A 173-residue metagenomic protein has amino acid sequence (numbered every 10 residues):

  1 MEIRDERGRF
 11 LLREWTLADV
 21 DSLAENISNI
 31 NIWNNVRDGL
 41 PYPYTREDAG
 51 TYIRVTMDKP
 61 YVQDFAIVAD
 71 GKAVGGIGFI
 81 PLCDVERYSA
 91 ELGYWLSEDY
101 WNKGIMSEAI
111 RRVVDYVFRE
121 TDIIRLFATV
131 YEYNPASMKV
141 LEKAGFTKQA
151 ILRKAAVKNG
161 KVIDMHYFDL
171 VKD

Functional and structural regions predicted by a protein language model:
M1-N31, D64, V68-D173: Acyl-donor (CoA/ACP) binding surface of acyl/acetyltransferases
N31-I53: Conserved GNAT-fold acetyl-CoA-binding loop/helix
R54-A66: A short helix-loop-beta-strand connector motif used in the catalytic cores of GNAT acetyltransferases and, in some
